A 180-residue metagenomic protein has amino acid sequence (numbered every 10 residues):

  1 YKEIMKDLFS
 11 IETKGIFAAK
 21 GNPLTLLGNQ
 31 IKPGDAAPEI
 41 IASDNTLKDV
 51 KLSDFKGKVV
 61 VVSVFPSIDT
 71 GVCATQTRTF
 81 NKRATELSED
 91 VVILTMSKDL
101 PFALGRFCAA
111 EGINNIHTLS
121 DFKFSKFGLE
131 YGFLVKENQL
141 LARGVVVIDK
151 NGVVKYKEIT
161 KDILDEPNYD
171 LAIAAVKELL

Functional and structural regions predicted by a protein language model:
M5-L180: Chalcogenol-based redox active-site neighborhoods
